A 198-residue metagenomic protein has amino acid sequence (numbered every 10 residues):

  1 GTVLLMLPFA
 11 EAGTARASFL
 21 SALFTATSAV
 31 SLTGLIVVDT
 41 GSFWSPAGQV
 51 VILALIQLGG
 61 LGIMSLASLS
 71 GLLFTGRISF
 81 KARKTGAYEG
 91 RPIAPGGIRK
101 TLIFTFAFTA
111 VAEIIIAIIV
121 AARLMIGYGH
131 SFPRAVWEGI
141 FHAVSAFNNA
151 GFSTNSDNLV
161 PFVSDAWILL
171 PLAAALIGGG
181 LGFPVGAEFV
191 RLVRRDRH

Functional and structural regions predicted by a protein language model:
G1-H198: Membrane-proximal intracellular helices of multi-pass ion channels
